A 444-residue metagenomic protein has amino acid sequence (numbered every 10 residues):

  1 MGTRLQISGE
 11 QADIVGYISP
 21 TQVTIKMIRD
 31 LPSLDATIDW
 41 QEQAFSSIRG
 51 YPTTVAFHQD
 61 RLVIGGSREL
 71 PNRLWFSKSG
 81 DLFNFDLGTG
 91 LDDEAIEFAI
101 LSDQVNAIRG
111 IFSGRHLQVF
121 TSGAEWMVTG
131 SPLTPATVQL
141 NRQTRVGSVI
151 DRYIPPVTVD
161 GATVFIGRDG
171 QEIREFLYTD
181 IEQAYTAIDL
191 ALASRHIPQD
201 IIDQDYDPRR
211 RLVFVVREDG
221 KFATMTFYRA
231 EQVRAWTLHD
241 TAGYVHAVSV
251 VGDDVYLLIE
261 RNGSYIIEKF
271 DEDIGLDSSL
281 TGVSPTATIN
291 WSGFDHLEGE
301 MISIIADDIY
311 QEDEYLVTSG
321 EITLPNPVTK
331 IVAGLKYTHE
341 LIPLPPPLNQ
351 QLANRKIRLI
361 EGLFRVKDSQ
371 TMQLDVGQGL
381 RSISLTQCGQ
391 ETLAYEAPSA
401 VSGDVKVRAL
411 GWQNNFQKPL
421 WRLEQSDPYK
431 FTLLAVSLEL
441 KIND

Functional and structural regions predicted by a protein language model:
M1-Y51, N326-K336, G389-T392: Small/polar beta-strand repeat architecture
G2-Q6, V55, V63-I64, L212-F214: Short hydrophobic/aromatic-rich beta-strand motifs
T3, A12, D60, R115 (+9 more regions): Residue-level detector of short, conserved catalytic/binding motifs and their immediate flanks
Q22-V23, L62, L117, E125 (+5 more regions): Hydrophobic residues embedded in beta-strands of well-ordered beta-sheets
T37-R61, G66-R209, F227-Y244: Beta-propeller and closely related beta-pinwheel folds
N106, Q171-D444: Beta-sheet repeat architectures centered on beta-propellers
